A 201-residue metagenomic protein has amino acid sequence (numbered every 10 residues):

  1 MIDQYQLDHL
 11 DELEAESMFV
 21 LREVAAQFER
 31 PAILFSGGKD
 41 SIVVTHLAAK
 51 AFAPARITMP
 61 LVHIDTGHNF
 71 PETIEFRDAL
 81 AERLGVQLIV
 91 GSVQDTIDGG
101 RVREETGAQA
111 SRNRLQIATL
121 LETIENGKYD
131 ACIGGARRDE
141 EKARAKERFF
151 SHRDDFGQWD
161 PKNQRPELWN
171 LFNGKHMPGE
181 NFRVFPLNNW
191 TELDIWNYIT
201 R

Functional and structural regions predicted by a protein language model:
M1-R201: Nucleotide-activated chemistry modules centered on ATP-dependent adenylation/adenylyltransferase
